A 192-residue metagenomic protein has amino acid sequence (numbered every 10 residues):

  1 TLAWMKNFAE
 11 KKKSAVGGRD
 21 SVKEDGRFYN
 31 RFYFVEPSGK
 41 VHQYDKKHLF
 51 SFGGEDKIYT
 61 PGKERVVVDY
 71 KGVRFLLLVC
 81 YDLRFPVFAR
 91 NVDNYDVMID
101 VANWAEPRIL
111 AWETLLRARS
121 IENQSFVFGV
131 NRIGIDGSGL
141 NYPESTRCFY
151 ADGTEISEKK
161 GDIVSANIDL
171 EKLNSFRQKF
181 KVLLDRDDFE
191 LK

Functional and structural regions predicted by a protein language model:
T1-G17, R84-V164: CN hydrolase (nitrilase-like) catalytic-core segments centered on the catalytic cysteine and neighboring Lys/Glu
T1-W4, S38-K47, V67-Y70, F126-V130 (+2 more regions): Short, Lys/Arg-enriched charge-dense amphipathic segments
K23-D93, P107-T114, Y142, S175-D185 (+1 more regions): Active-site catalytic loop in hydrolytic enzyme cores
Y33, H42, R147, V164-A166: Conserved hydrophobic/aromatic positions in well-ordered beta-strands
V68, A166-I168: Generic detection of short hydrophobic beta-strand segments and adjacent strand-loop junctions
